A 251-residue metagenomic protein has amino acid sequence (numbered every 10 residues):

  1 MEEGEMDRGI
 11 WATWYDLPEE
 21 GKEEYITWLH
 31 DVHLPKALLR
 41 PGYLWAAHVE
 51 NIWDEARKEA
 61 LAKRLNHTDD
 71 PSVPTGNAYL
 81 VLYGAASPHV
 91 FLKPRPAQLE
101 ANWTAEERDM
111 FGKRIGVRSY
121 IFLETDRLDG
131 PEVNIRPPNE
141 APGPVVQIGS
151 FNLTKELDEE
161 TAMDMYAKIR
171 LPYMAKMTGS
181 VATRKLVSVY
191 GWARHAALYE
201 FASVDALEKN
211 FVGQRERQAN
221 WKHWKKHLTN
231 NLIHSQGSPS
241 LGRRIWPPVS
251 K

Functional and structural regions predicted by a protein language model:
M1-K251: Macromolecular interaction modules
